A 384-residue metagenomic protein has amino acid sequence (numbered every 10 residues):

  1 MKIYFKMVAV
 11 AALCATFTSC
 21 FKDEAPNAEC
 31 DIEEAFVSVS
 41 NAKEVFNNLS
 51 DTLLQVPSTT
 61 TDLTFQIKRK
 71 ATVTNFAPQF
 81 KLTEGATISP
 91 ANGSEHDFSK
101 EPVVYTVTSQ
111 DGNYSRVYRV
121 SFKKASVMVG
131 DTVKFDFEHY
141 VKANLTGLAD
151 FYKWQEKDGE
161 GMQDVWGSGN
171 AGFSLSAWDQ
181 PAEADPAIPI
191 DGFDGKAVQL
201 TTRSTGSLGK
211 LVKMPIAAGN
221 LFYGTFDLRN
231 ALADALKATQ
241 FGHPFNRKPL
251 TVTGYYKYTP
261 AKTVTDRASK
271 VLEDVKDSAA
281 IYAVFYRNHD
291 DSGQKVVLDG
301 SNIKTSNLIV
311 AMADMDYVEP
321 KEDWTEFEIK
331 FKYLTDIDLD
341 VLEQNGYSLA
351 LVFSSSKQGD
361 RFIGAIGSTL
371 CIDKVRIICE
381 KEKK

Functional and structural regions predicted by a protein language model:
T16-S19: C-terminal motif of bacterial Sec signal peptides marking the signal peptidase cleavage site
F21-F135: Beta-rich interaction/scaffold domains
F122-K124, A365-K384: Exposed low-complexity, polar/acidic, P/S/T/G-rich flexible segments that act as propeptides, protease-susceptible
A125-G169: Extracellular carbohydrate-recognition regions
I188-L208: Short carbohydrate-recognition loop motifs
S207-D291: Extracellular-facing segments of soluble proteins and assemblies that are Gly/Ser/Thr-biased and enriched in aromatics
K270-Y282, T325-T369, K374-V375: Extracellular beta-strand ligand-recognition surfaces/modules
D290-E343, A365: Extracellular carbohydrate recognition and processing domains and analogous Trp-centered ligand-binding platforms
